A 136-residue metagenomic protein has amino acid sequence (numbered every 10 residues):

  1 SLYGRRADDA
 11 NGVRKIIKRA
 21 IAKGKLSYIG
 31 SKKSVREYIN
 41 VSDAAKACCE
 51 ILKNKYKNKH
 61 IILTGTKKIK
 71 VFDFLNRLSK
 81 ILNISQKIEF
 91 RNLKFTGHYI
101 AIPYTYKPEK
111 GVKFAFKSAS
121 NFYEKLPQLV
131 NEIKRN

Functional and structural regions predicted by a protein language model:
S1-G12: Flexible, glycine-rich beta-alpha linker
G12-V13, Y38: Long, contiguous hydrophobic alpha-helical segments, chiefly transmembrane helices and signal peptides
I21-N136: C-terminal substrate-binding subdomain of Rossmann-fold SDR/epimerase-dehydratase oxidoreductases
